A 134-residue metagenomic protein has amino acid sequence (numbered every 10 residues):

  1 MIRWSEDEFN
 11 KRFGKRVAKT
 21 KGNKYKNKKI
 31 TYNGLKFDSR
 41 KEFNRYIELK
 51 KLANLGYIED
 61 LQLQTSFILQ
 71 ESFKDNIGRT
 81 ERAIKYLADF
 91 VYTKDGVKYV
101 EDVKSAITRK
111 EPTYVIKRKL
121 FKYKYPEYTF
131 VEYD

Functional and structural regions predicted by a protein language model:
M1-D134: Electrostatic, structured charged patches in enzyme active sites and in nucleic-acid/phosphate-binding
